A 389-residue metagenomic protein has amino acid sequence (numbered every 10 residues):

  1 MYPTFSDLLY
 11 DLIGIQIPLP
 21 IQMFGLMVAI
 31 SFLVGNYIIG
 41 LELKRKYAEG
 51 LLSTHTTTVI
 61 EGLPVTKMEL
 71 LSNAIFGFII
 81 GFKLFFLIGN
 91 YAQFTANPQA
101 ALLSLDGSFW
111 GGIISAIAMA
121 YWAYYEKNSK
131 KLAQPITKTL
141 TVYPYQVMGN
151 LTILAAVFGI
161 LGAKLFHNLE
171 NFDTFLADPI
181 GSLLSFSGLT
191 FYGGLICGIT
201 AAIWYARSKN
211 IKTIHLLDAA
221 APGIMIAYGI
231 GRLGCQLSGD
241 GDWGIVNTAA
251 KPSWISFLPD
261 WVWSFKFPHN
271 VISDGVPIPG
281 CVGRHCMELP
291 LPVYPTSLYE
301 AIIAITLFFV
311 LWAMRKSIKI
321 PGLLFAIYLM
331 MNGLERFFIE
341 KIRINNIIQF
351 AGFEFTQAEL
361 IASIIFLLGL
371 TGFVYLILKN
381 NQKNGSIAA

Functional and structural regions predicted by a protein language model:
M1-A389: Hydrophobic, membrane-interfacing alpha helices
